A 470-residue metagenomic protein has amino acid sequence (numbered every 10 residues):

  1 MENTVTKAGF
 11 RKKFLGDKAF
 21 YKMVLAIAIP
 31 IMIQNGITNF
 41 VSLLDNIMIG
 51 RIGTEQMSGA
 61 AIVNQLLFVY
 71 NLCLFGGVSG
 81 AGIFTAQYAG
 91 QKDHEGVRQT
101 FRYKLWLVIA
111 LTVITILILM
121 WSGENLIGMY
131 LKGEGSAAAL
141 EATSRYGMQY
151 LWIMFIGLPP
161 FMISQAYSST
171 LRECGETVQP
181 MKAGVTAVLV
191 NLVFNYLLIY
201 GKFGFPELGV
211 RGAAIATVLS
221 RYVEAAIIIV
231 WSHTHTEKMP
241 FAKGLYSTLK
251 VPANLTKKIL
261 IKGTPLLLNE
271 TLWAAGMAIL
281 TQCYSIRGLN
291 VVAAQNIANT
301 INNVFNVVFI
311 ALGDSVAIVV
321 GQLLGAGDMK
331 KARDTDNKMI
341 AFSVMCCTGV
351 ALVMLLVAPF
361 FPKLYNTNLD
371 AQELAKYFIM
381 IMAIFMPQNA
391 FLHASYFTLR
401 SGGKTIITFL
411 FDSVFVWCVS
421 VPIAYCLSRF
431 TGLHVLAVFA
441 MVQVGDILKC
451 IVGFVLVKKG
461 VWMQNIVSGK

Functional and structural regions predicted by a protein language model:
M1-A28, T85-G157, E207-T264, V320-F385 (+1 more regions): Short alpha-helical transmembrane segments in multi-pass integral membrane proteins
L15-I47, R51-I52, F68-F84, T112-I116 (+5 more regions): N-terminal transmembrane alpha-helices
A26-D45, I153, A187, S220-E224 (+4 more regions): Transmembrane helical elements of multi-pass membrane transporters/channels
M32, G36, F40, L44 (+18 more regions): Generic alpha-helical transmembrane segments of integral inner-membrane proteins, especially permease/transport modules
G36, F40-S58, I127-E141, I199-L208 (+5 more regions): Helix-terminus/linker motif at the lipid-water interface of multi-pass membrane proteins
T54-Q65, G147, L151, A214 (+3 more regions): Small-residue hotspots at the loop-to-helix junctions and early N-terminal turns of transmembrane alpha-helices
M57-L117, F161-P180, T281, A294-A358 (+1 more regions): Small-residue-rich hydrophobic transmembrane alpha-helices
V78, I153-R172, P180-V188, A213-I229 (+5 more regions): Short runs within selected transmembrane alpha-helices of multi-pass transporters and secretion channels
